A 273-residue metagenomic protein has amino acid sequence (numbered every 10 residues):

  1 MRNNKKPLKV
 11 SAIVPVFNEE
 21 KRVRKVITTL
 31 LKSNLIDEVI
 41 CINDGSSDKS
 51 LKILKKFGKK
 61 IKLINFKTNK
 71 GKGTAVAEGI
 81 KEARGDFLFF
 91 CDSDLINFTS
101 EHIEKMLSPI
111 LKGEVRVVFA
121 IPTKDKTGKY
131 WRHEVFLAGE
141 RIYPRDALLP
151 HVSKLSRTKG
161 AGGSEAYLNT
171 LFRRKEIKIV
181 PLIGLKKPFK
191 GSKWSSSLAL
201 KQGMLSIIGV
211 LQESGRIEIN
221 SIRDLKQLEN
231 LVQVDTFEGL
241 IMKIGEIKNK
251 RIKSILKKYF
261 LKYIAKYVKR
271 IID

Functional and structural regions predicted by a protein language model:
R2-N4, E176-D273: Hydrophobic helical membrane-anchoring modules
K9-S11, E38, Y167: Cell-envelope/extracellular polymer assembly enzymes that use nucleotide-activated donors
N18-K32: Short, well-formed alpha-helical segments that are part of the catalytic scaffolds of diverse glycosyltransferases
D37, L51-E82, I121: Conserved donor nucleotide-binding strand/loop of the catalytic core
N43-L51: A conserved acidic beta->alpha catalytic loop
L88: Short aromatic/hydrophobic "clamp" motif used to bind/position activated sugar donors
S100-I121: Conserved donor-nucleotide/metal-binding helix-loop-beta segment in metal-dependent transferases, i.e., the alpha-helix
K129-R216: Conserved catalytic loops of nucleotide-sugar-dependent glycosyltransferases that act on lipid-linked
